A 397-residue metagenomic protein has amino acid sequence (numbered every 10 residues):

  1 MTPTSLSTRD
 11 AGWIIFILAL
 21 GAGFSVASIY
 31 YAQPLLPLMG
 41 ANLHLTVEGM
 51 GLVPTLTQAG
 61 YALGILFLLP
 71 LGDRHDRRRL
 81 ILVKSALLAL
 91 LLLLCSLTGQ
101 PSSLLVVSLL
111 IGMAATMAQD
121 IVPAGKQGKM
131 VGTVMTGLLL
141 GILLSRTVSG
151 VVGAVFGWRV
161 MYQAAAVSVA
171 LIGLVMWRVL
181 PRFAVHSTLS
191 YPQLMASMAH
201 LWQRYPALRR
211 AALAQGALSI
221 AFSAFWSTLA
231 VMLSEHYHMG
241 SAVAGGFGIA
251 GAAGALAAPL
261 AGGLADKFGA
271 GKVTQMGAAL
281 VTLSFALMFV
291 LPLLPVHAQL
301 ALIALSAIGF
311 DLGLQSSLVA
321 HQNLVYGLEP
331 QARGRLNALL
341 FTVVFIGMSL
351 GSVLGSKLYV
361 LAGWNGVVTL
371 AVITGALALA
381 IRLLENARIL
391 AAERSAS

Functional and structural regions predicted by a protein language model:
T2-T8, L180-L213: Juxtamembrane intracellular "pre-TM" segments in multi-pass secondary transporters
L63-P101: Conserved MFS/SLC helix-loop-helix module at the cytosolic interface between two early adjacent transmembrane helices
I65-D76, A257-A270, Y359: Helix-to-loop junctions at the C-terminal end of transmembrane segments in multipass secondary transporters
L80-L93, A166, V273-L287, V372: Structural signature of the two symmetry-related core transmembrane helices
V107-L138: Cytoplasmic helix-loop-helix junction between adjacent transmembrane helices in 12-TM secondary transporters
M113-G125, L314-E329: Intracellular juxtamembrane helix-capping segments at the cytosolic ends of symmetry-related transmembrane helices
T133-L180: Helix-loop-helix hairpin linking two adjacent transmembrane segments in secondary transporters
K272-A320: C-terminal transmembrane helical hairpin of 12-TM major facilitator-type secondary transporters
